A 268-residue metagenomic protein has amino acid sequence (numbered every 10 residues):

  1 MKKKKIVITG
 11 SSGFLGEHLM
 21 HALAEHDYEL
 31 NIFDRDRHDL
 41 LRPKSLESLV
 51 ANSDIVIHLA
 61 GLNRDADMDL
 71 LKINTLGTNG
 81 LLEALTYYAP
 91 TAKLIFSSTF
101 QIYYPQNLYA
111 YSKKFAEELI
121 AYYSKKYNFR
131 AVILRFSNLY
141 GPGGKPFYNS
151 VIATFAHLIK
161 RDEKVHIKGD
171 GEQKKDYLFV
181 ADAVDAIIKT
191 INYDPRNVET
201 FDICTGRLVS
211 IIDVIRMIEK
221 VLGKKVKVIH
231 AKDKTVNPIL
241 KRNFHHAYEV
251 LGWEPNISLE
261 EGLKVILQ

Functional and structural regions predicted by a protein language model:
K4-E25: N-terminal Rossmann NAD(P)H-binding glycine-rich loop of SDR-like oxidoreductase domains
T9, F33, L59-A60, L94-F100 (+1 more regions): SDR active-site strand-loop-helix element
A24, L30-S45: Adenosine-cofactor binding site in Rossmann-like domains, unifying the SAM/SAH pocket of S-adenosylmethionine-dependent
R42, I55, G77-G80, F115-A116 (+1 more regions): Conserved cofactor-binding/catalytic machinery of classical short-chain dehydrogenase/reductase
P43-I73, Y104: NAD(P)H-binding glycine-rich loop region in Rossmannoid oxidoreductase-like domains and their noncatalytic homologs
L76-K114: Conserved Rossmann-fold NAD(P)-dependent oxidoreductase catalytic core, especially the SDR/UDP-sugar
L108-A110, K114, E118-K175, V180-K189 (+1 more regions): NAD(P)-dependent short-chain dehydrogenase/reductase
I159, E163, K168-Q268: C-terminal substrate-binding subdomain of Rossmann-fold SDR/epimerase-dehydratase oxidoreductases
